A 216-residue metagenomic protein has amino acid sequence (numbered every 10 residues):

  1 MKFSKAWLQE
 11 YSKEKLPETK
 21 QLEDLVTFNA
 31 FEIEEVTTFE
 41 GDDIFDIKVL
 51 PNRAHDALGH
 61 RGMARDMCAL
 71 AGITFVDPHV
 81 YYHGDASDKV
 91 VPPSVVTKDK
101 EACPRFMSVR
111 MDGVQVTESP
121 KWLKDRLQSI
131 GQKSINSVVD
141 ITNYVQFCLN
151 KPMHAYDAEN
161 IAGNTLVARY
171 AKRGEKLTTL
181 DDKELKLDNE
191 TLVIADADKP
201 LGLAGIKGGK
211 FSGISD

Functional and structural regions predicted by a protein language model:
M1-D216: RNA/tRNA-interacting regions in translation and RNA-turnover enzymes
